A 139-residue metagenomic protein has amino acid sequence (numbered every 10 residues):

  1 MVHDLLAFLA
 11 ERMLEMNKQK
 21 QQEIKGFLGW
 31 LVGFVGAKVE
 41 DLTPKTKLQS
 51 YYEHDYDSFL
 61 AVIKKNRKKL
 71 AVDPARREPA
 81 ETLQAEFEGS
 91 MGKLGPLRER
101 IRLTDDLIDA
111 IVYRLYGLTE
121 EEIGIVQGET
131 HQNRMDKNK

Functional and structural regions predicted by a protein language model:
M1-K139: S-adenosyl-L-methionine
